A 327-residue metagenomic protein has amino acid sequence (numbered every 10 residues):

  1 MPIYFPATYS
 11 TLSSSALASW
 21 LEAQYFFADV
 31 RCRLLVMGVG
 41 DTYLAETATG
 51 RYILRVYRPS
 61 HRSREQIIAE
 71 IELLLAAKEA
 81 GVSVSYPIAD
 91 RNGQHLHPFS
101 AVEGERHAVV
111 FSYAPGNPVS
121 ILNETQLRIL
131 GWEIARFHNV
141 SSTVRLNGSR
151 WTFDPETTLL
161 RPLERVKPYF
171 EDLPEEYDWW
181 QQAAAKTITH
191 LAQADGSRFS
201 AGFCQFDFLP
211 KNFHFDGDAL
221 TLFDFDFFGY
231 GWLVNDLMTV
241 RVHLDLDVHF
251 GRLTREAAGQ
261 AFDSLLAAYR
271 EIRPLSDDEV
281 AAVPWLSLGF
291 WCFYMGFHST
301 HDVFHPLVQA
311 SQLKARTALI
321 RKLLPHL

Functional and structural regions predicted by a protein language model:
M1-R31: Juxta-kinase regulatory segment immediately upstream of eukaryotic protein kinase catalytic domains
I3, F293-L327: ATP/Mg2+ or Mg2+-diphosphate-binding catalytic cores that bind nucleotide phosphates or diphosphates via glycine-rich
Q24-E46: ATP-binding glycine-rich phosphate-binding loop
G38-T49, I53-L54, P87, I188-N235: Active-site acidic catalytic loop and adjacent metal/ATP-binding pocket of ATP-dependent phosphoryl transfer enzymes
T47-L146: ATP-binding pocket architecture of kinase catalytic cores
P59, G93, G104-I121, L163-E171 (+1 more regions): A glycine-centered beta->alpha junction motif in the catalytic cores of kinase/phosphotransferase enzymes
S120-D178, A201, S311: A cross-family kinase active-site recognition segment
V234-R273, L288-F304: Active-site activation/catalytic loop segments of kinase-like enzymes and analogous catalytic loops in related
